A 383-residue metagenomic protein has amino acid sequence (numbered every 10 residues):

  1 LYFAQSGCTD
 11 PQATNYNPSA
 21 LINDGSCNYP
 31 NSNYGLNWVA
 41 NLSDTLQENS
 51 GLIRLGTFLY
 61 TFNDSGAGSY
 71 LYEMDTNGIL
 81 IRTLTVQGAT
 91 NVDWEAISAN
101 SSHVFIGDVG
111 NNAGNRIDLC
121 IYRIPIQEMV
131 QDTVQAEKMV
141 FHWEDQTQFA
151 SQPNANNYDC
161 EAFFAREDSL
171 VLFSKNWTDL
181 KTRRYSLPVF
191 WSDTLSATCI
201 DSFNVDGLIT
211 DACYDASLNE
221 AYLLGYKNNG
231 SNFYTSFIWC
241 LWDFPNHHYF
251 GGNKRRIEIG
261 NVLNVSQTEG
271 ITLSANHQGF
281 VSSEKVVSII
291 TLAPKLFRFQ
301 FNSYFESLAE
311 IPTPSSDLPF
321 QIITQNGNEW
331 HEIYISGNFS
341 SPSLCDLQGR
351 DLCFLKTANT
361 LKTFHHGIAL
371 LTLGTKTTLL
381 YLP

Functional and structural regions predicted by a protein language model:
L1-P30, T313: Primarily marks secretory-pathway-exposed extracellular/lumenal segments that are disulfide- and glycosylation-prone
Y2-C8, S303-E332, S336-S340, T377-P383: Residue-level detector of functionally pivotal "anchor" positions at catalytic/ligand-binding pockets or at interdomain
D10, N17, D75, S274 (+1 more regions): Short, acidic, Ser/Thr-enriched surface-loop or helix-capping motifs
A13, A20, F163, S307-L318 (+5 more regions): Terminal processing/anchoring signals of secreted or surface-associated proteins and related intramolecular
Y16, N23, I81, F280 (+1 more regions): Generic structural signal for well-ordered beta-strand positions
P30-S307: Sequence/structural signature of beta-propeller domains
W239, S341-L344: Beta-strand-rich binding/interaction modules
S336-F339, D346-T377, Y381: Short, surface-exposed loop/turn motifs with a glycine/proline- and acidic-biased composition
